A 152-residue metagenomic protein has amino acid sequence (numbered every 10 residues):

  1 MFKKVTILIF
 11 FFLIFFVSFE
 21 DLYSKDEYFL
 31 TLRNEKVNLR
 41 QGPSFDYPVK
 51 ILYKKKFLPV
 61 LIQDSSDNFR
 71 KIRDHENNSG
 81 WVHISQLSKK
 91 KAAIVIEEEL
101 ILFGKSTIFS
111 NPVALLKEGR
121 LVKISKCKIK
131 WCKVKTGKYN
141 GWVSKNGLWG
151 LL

Functional and structural regions predicted by a protein language model:
M1-I9: Bacterial N-terminal signal peptides that target proteins for export
F2, F19-L22: Extended hydrophobic/Leu-rich segments
L8-V17: Bacterial N-terminal signal peptides
D21-Q41, I51-K56, Q63-K138, K145-L152: SH3-family beta-barrel domains
P43-Y47: Second-shell loop/turn segments in exported
